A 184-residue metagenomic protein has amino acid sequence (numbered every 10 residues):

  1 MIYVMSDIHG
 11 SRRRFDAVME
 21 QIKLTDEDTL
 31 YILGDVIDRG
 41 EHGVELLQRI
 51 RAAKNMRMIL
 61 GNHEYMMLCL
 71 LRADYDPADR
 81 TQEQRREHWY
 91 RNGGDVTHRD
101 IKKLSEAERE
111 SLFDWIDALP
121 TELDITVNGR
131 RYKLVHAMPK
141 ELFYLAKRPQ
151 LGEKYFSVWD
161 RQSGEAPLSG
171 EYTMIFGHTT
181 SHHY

Functional and structural regions predicted by a protein language model:
M1-R49: N-terminal active-site segment of His-dependent metallophosphoesterases
M1-Y3, I125-K133: Beta-strand-turn-beta hairpins that frame and shape the catalytic cleft of phosphate-ester-processing enzymes
M5-S6, L30-G34, M58-G61, V135 (+1 more regions): Active-site neighborhood of phospho(di)ester-bond hydrolases with catalytic His/Asp-centered motifs
H9-R13, D38-E41, Y65-L68, E141-L142 (+1 more regions): Active-site environment of divalent metal-dependent phosphoester hydrolases
E27, A53-N55, R131, E171: A generic structural signal for alpha->beta connector loops
G43-L47, R51-D124, G129, S157-A166: Active-site neighborhood of divalent metal-dependent phosphoester bond hydrolases
F143-P149: Cytochrome P450 core scaffold surrounding the K-helix E-X-X-R motif and the conserved "meander" helix-loop region
K154-F156, D160-Y184: Conserved beta-sheet core of the metallophosphoesterase superfamily
